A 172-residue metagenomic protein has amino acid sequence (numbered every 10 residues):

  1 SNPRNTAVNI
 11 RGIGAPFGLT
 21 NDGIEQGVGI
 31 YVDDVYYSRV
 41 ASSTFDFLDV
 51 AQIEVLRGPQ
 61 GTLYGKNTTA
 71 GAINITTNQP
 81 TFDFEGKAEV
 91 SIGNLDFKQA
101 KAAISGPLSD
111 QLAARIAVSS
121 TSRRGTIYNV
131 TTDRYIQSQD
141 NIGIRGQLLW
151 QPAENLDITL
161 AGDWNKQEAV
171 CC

Functional and structural regions predicted by a protein language model:
S1-A7, N21-E25, S43-F47, G65-T69: Short, glycine-/polar-rich solvent-exposed loops and beta-turns at beta-strand/coil boundaries
S1-N2, I13-A15, V35, Q60 (+4 more regions): Solvent-exposed coil/turn segments that connect beta secondary-structure elements in extracytoplasmic/periplasmic
N2, S109, Q151-A153: Residue-level recognition of beta-strand termini and adjacent short loop/turns
I10-G12, I53-V55, I73-I75: N-terminal secretion/transport leader regions
G18-G23, G27-P59: Short acidic/polar hinge/loop motifs at secondary-structure boundaries that mediate gating or recognition
Q26-G27, R39, L48-A51, T62-I144 (+1 more regions): Outer-membrane beta-barrel translocator/receptor signature
D157, A161-C172: Flexible loop and strand-edge segments within Gram-negative outer membrane beta-barrel domains
